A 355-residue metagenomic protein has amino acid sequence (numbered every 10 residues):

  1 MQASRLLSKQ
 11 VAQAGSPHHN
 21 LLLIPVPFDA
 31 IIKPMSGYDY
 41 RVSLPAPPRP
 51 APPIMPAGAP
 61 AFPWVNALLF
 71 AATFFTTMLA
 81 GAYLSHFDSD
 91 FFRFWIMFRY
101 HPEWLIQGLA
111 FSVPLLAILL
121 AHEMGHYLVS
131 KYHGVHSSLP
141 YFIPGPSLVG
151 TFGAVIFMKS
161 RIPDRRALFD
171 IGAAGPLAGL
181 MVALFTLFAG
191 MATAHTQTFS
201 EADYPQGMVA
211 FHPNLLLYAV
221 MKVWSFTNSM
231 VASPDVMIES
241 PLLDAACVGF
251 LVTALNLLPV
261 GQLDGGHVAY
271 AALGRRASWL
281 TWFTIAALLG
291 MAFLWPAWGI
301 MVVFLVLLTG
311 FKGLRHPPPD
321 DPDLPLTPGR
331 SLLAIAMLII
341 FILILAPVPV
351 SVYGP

Functional and structural regions predicted by a protein language model:
M1-S4, Q13-A14: Intrinsic, low-complexity polybasic segments
L7, G15-P355: Hydrophobic transmembrane alpha-helices and their immediate loop junctions in multi-pass integral membrane proteins
Q10: Cationic, low-complexity basic patches in intrinsically disordered or flexible, solvent-exposed regions
